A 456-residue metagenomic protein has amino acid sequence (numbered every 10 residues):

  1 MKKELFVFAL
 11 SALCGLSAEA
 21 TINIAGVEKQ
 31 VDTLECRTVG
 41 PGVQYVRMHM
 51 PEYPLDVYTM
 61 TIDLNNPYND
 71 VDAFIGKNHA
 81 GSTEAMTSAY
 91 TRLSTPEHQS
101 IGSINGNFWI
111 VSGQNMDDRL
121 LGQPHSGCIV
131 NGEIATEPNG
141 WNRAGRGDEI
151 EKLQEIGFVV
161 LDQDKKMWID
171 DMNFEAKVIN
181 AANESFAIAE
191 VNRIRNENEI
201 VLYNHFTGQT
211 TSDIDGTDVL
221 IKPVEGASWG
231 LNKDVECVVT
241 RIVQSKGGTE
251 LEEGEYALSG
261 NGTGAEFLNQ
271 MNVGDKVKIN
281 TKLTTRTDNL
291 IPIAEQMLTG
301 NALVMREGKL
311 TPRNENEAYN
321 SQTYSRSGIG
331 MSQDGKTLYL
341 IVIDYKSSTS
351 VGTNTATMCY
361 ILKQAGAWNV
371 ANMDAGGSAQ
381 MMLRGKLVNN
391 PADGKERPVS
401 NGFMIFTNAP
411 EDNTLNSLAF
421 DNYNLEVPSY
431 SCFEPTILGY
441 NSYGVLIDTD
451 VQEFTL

Functional and structural regions predicted by a protein language model:
M1-I22: Bacterial Sec-dependent N-terminal signal peptides
T21-Y256: Zymogen propeptides
A25-T83, V304, P312, N320-R326 (+7 more regions): Mature, Sec-exported extracytoplasmic domains of Gram-positive
G42, G132, D164-K166, G308 (+3 more regions): Detector for glycine-centered tight turns/loop "hinges" at secondary-structure junctions
G264-T414: Extended C-terminal subregions enriched in glycine
K395, M404-E434, Y440-S442: Short S/T/G/P-enriched beta-strand
Y440-L456: Short flexible loop/turn segments that cap and initiate beta-strands
